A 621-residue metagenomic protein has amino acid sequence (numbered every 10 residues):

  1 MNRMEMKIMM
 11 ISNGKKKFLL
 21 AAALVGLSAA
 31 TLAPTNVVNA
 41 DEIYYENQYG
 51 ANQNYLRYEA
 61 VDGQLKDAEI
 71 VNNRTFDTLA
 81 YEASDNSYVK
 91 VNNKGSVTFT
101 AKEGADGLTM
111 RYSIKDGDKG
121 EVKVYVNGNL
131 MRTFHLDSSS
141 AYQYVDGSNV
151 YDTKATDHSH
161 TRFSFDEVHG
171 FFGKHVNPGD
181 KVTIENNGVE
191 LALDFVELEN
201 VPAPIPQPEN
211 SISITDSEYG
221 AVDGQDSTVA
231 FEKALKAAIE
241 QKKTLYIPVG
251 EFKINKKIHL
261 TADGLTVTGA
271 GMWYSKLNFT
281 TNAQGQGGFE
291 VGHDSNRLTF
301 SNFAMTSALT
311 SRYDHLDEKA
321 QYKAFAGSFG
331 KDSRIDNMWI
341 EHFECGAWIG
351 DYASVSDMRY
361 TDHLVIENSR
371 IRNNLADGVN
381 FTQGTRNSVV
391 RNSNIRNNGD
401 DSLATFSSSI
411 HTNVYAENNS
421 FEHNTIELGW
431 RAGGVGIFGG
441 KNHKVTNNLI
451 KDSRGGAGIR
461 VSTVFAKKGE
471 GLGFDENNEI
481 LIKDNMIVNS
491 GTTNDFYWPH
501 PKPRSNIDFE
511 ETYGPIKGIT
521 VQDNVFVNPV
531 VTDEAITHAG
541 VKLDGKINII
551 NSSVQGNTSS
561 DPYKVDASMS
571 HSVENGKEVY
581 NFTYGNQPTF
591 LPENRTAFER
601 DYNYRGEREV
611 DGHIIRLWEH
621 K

Functional and structural regions predicted by a protein language model:
M1-A21, N39: Bacterial Sec-dependent N-terminal signal peptides
A29-E42: Sec-dependent signal peptide cleavage junction
D41-E209, W618: Extracytoplasmic
N92-K94, N187, K242-E251, G269-K276 (+1 more regions): Extracellular beta-strand-rich, repetitive "passenger/adhesive" scaffolds that bind or process carbohydrates
I214-P248: Acidic Gly/Asp/Thr-rich repetitive segments characteristic of extracellular carbohydrate-active and adhesion proteins
E232, K236-A237, K253-V267, K276-N302 (+5 more regions): Extracellular beta-strand-rich solenoid/capping regions of secreted or surface-exposed proteins that bind or remodel
K243, N255-K257, M272, K276-G287 (+11 more regions): Short glycine/acidic-rich loop motifs that flank beta-strands on beta-rich extracellular proteins
W273, N296-S307, K331-E344, R359-A376 (+8 more regions): Right-handed parallel beta-helix
